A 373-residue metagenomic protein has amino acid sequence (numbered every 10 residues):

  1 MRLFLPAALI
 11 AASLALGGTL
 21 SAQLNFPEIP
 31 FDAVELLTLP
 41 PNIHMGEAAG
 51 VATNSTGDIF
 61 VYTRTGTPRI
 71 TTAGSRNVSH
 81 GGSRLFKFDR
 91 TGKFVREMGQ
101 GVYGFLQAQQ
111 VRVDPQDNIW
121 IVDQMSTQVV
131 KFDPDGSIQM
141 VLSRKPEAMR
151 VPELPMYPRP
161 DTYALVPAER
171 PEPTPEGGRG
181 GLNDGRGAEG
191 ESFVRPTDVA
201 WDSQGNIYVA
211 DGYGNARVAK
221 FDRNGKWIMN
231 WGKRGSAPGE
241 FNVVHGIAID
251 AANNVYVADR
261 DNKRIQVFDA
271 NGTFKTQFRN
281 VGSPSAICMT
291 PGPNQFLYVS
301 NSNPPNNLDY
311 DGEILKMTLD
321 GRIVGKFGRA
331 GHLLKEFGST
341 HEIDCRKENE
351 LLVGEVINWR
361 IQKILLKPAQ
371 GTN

Functional and structural regions predicted by a protein language model:
M1-F4: Positively charged n-region of N-terminal signal peptides that target proteins for export
P6-T19: Bacterial N-terminal signal peptides
A22-N373: Eukaryotic scaffold repeat domains enriched in small/polar residues
